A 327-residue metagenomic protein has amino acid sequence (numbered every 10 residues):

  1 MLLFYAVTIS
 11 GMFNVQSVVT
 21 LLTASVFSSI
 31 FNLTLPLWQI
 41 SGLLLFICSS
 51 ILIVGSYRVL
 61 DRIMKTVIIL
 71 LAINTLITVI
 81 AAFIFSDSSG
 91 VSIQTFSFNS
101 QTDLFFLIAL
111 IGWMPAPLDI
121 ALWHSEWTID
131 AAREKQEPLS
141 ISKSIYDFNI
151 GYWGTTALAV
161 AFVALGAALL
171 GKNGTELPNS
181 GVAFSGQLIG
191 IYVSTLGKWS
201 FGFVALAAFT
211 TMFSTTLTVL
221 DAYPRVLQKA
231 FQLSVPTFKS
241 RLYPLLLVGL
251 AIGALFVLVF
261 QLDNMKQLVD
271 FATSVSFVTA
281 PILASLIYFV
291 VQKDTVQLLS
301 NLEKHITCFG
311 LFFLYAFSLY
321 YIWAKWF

Functional and structural regions predicted by a protein language model:
M1, A161-M212: TM-loop-TM module centered on a large, flexible mid-protein loop between adjacent transmembrane helices in multi-pass
M1-N32, S41, M212-A230, N264-Q267: Hydrophobic transmembrane alpha-helices that form the core helical bundles of multi-pass secondary transporters
L3, F238-W323: C-terminal transmembrane helix pair
L3-Y5, I30-I53, I69-I80, P236-L255 (+1 more regions): Transmembrane alpha-helical segments of multi-pass small-molecule transport proteins
S25-S29, L45-V67, V257-Q267, V291-L298: Membrane-water interface regions at transmembrane-helix termini and the short interhelical loops of multi-pass membrane
I47, I51-A82, F98, T273-A280 (+1 more regions): Membrane-interface loop-to-helix entry segments
I69-F96, L107-E126, L283-T295, S318-F327: Hydrophobic alpha-helical segments and their helix-loop junctions in multi-pass secondary transporters
K143-G171: Selective recognition of specific alpha-helical transmembrane segments in multi-pass small-molecule
